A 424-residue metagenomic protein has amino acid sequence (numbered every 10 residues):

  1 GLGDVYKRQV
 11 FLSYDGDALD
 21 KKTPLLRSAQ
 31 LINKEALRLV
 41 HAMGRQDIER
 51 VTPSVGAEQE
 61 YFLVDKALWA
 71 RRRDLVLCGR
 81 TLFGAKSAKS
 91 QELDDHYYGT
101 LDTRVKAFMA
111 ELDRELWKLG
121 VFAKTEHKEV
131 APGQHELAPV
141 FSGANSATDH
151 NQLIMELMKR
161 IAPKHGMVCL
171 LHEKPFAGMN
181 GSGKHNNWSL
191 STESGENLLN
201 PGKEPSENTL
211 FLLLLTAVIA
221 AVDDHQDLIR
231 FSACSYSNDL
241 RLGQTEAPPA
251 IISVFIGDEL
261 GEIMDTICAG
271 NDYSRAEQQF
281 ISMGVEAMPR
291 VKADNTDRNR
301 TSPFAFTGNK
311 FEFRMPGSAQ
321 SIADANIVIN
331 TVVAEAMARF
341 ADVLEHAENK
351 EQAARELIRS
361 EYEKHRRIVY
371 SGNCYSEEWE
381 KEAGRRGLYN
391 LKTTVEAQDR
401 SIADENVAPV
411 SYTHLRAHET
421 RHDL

Functional and structural regions predicted by a protein language model:
G1, R104-A107, E115-K118, F176 (+2 more regions): Acidic, glycine-enriched catalytic cores built around paired aspartates
G1-D113, V291-T301, F306-F311, S318-A336: ATP/Mg2+-dependent ligation/transfer catalytic cores
L2-Y6, H414-T420, L424: Short, small-residue-biased leader/transition segments that mark boundaries at the very start of proteins
I32, A36-A42, V76-A85, F108-V130 (+3 more regions): Structured alpha-helical segments in the cores of large, soluble enzyme domains
Q59, E129-L137, S182-K184: Short, conserved phosphate-binding/catalytic loop or strand-edge motifs used in phosphoryl-/nucleotidyl-transfer
L93-D95, H135-A144, W188, R314-G317: Short, hydrophobic beta-strand segments
T100, W117, H150-L171, G178-N180 (+1 more regions): Catalytic or ion-translocation cores adjacent to nucleophile or general acid/base/metal-coordination motifs in diverse
